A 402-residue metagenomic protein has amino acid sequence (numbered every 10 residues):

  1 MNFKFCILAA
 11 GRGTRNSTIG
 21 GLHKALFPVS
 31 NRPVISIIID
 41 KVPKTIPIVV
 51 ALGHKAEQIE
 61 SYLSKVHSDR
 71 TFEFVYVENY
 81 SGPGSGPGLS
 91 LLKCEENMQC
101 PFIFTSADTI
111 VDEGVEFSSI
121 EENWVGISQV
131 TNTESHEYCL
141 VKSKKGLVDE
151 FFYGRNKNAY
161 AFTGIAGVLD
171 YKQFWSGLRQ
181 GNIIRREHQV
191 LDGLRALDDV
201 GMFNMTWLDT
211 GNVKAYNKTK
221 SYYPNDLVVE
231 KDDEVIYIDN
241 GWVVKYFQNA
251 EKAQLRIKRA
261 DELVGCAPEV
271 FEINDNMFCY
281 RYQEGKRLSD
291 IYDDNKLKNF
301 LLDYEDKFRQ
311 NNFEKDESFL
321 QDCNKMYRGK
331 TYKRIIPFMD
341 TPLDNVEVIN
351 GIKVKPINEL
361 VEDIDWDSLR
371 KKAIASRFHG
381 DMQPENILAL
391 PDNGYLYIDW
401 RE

Functional and structural regions predicted by a protein language model:
M1-G20: N-terminal nucleotide-binding beta1-loop-alpha1 segment
N2-F5, Y160-I238: Conserved alpha/beta core of the MobA/IspD/sugar-nucleotide pyrophosphorylase nucleotidyltransferase superfamily
S64-C139: Conserved beta-loop-beta/alpha segment of the NTase-like Rossmann-fold superfamily that binds/positions NTPs
V111-R185: Conserved core of the sugar-phosphate nucleotidyltransferase
K231-I257, R281-Y282, L288-I291: ATP-binding glycine-rich loop module of kinase domains
I236, I364-E402: Active-site acidic catalytic loop and adjacent metal/ATP-binding pocket of ATP-dependent phosphoryl transfer enzymes
L263-A267, K286-F378: Conserved kinase catalytic-core helix
E269-M277: Short beta-strand micro-motifs within the conserved protein kinase catalytic domain, predominantly in the N-lobe
